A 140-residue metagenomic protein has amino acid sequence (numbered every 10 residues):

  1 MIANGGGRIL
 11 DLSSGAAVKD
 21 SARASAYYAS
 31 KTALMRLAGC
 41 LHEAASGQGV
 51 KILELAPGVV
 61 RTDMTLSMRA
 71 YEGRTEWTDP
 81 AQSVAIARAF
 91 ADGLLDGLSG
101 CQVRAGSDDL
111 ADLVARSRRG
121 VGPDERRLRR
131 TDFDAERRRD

Functional and structural regions predicted by a protein language model:
M1, K19, C40-V50, L94: Active-site-adjacent segment of SDR/Rossmann-fold oxidoreductases
L10, I52-L55, T65: Hydrophobic structural elements of the Rossmann-like NAD(P)H-binding subdomain that define the short-chain
S14: Residue(s) in the substrate-gating loop at a strand-loop-helix junction that position the organic substrate next
D20-A24: Active-site "substrate specificity/gating" loop of NAD(P)-dependent dehydrogenases, especially the short-chain
S30: Active-site helix of classical SDR
M35, A45-V60, G97-Q102: Conserved Rossmann-fold SDR core element
E54, A70-R139: C-terminal helical subdomain
V60-R61, T65, D108: Conserved sequence/active-site signature of Rossmann-fold short-chain dehydrogenase/reductase
